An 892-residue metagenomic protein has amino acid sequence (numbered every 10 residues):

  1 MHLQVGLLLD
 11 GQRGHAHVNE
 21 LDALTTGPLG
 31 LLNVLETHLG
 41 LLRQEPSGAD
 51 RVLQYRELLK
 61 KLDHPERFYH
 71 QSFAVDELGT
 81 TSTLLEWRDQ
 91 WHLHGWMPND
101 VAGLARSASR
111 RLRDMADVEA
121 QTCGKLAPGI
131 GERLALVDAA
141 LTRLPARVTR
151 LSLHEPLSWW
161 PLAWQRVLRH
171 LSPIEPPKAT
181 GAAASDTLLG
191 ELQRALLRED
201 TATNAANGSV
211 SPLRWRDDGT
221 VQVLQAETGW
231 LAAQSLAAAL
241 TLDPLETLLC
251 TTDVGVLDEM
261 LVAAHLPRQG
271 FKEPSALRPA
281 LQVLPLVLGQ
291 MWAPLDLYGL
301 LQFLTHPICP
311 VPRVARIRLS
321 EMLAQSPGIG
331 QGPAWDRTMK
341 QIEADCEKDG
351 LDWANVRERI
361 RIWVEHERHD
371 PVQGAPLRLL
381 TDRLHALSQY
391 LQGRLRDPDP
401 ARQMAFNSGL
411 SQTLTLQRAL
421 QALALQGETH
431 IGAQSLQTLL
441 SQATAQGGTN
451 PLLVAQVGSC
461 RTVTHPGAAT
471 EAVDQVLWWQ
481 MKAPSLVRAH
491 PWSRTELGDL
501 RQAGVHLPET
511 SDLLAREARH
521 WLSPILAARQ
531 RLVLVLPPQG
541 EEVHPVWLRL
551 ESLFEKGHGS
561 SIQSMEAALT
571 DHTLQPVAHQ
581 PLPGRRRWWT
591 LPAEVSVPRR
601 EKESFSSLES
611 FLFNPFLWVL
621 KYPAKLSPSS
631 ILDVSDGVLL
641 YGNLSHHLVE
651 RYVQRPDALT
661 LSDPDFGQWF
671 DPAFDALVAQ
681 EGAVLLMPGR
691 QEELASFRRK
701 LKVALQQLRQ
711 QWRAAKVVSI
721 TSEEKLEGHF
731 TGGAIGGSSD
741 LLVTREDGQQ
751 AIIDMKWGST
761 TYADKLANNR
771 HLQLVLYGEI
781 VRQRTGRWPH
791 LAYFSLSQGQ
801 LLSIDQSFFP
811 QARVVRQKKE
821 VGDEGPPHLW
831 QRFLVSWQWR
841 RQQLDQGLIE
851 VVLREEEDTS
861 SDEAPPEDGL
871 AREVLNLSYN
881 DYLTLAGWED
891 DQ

Functional and structural regions predicted by a protein language model:
M1-A503, S630, V634-G637, Y641 (+5 more regions): Nucleic acid-machinery interaction/catalytic patches
T80-L84, G328-Q331, L548-R549, N643-L648 (+1 more regions): Eukaryote-specific, cytoplasm-facing alpha-helical/coiled-coil scaffolding segments in long proteins
P156-S158, T228, T251-V256, E273-P274 (+9 more regions): An acidic- and aromatic-residue-enriched active-site/binding cleft used to recognize and process polar
T220-V221, K482-K602, A792, I804-V851 (+2 more regions): Accessory/regulatory regions of helicases
R278, P491-R494, L548, A767-L772: Short, conserved loop/turn and helix-capping segments at secondary-structure boundaries that abut family-defining
A280, E517-H520, Q773: Catalytic-loop motifs flanking and including active-site residues across diverse enzymes
Q290, H306, W479-V487, A527-R531 (+10 more regions): Short, well-ordered loop/turn and helix-capping segments at boundaries between secondary-structure elements and domains
R586-Q892: RecB-family 4Fe-4S metal-dependent nuclease core
